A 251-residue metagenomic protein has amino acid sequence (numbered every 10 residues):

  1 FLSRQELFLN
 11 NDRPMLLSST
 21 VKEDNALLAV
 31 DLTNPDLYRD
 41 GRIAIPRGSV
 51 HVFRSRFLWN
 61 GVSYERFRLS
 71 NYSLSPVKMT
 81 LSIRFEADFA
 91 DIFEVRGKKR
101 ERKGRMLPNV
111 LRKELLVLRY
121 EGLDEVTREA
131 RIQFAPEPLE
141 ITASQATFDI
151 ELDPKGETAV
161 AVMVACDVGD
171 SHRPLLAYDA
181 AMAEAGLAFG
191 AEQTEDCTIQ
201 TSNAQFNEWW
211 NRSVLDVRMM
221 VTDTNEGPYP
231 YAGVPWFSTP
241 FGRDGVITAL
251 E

Functional and structural regions predicted by a protein language model:
F1-G41, W59, A165, N207-W210 (+1 more regions): Beta-strand-rich N-terminal accessory domains
F1-N10, D179, G245-E251: Contiguous N-terminal and early-domain "leader" segments and peripheral loops that mark the onset or edge of a domain
N11, A26, R112-E114, G233-V234 (+1 more regions): Glycine-centered flexibility motif
R39-R42, P46-I150, P154, T158 (+3 more regions): Polysaccharide-binding surfaces and accessory modules of carbohydrate-active proteins
G169: C-terminal edge-of-domain segments
A191-E251: Substrate-binding groove/exosite segments of carbohydrate-active enzymes
